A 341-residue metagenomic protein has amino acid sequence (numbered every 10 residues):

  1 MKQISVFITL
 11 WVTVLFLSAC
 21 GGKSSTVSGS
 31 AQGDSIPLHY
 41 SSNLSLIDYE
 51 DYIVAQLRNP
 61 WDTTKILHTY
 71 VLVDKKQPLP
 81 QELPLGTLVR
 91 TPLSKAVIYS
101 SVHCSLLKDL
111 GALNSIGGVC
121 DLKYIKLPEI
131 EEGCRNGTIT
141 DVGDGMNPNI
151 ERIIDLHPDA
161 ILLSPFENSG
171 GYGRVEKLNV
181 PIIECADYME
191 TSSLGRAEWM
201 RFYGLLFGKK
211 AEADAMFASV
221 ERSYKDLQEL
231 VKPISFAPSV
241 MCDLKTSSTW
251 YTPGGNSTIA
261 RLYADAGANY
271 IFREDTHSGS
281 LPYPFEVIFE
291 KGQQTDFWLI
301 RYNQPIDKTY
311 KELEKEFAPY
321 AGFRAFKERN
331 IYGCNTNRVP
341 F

Functional and structural regions predicted by a protein language model:
M1-S28: Bacterial Sec-dependent N-terminal signal peptides
C20-C104, E212-M241, K327: Bacterial Sec-exported substrate-binding components of ABC uptake systems
Q56, D62-I154, A160-E167: A short, structured surface patch at a secondary-structure boundary
S94, H103, V119-E129, G170 (+2 more regions): Extracytoplasmic ligand-binding site segments that recognize negatively charged/polar headgroups
K95-I98, S115-V119, A160-S164, I182-C185 (+4 more regions): Structural recognition of the beta-strand scaffold that forms the well-ordered cores of secreted hydrolase catalytic
S100, E190, L194-A215, S219 (+1 more regions): Structured C-terminal subdomain patch of bacterial secreted/periplasmic proteins
D144-P148, P165-S169, E190-A197, A211-D214 (+3 more regions): Soluble non-cytosolic domains of exported or imported proteins
L227-F317: Flexible, glycine-rich surface segments
